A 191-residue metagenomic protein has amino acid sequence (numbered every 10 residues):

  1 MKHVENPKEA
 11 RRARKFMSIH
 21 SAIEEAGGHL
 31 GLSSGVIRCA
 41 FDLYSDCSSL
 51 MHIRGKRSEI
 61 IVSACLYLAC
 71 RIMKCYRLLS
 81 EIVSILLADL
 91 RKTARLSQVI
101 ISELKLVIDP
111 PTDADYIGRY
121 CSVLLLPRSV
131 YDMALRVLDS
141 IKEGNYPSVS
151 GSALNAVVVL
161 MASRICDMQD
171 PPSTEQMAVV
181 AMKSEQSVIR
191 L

Functional and structural regions predicted by a protein language model:
M1-L191: Non-catalytic, interaction-prone regions of core transcription and DNA-replication machinery
